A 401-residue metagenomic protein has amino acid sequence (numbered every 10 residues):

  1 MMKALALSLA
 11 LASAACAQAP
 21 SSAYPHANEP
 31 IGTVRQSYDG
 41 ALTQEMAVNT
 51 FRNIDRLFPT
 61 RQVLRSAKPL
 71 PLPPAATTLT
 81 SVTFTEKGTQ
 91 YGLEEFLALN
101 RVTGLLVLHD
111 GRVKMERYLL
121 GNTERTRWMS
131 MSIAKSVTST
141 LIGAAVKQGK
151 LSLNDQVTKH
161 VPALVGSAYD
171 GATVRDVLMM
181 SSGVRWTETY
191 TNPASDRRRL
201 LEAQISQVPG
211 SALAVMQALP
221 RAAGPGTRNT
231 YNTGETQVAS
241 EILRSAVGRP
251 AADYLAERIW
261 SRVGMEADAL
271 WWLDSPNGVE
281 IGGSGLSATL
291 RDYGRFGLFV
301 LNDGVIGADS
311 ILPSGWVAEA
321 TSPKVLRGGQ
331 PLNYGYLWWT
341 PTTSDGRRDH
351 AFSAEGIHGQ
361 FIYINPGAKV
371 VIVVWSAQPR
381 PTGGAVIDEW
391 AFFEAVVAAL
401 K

Functional and structural regions predicted by a protein language model:
M1-S8: Sec-dependent signal peptide recognition, specifically the positively charged N-region followed immediately by
L9-A17: Hydrophobic h-region of N-terminal signal peptides that target proteins for export in Gram-negative bacteria
C16-T123, M179, Q217, A391-K401: N-terminal leader/targeting segments and the immediately adjacent pre-domain N-terminus
G111, W128-N154, V177, A239-L243 (+1 more regions): Active-site SXXK
R112-R117, K159, P193-G224, R249-D268: Short, charged, amphipathic alpha-helices and their helix-cap/turn boundaries
M129, K147-R185, T189, A218 (+2 more regions): Active-site helix/loop module of the DD-peptidase/beta-lactamase fold, centered on the serine-lysine SxxK catalytic
E235-I242, G282-V305, Q360-S376: Active-site-proximal alpha-helical segments within enzyme catalytic domains
M265-L270, A318-V371: Active-site Gly/Thr loop motif
